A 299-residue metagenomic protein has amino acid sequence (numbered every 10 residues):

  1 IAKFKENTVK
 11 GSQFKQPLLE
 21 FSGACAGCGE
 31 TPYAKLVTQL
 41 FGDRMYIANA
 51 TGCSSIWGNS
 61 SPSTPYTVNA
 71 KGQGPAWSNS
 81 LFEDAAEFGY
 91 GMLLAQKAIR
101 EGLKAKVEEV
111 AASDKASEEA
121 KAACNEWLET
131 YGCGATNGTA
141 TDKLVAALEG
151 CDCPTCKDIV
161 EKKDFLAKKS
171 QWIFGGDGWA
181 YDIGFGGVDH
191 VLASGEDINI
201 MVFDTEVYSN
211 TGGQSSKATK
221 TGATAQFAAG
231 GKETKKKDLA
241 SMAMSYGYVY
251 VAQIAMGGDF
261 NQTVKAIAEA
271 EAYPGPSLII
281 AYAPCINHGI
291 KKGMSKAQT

Functional and structural regions predicted by a protein language model:
I1-K10, Q73: Non-heme iron-sulfur electron-transfer modules
V9-A24, S80-L94, A98-K115, F165-A167 (+1 more regions): Conserved thiamine diphosphate
C25-C28, I279: Short cysteine clusters
E30-L36, L40-Y46, I56-P65, E149-Q214 (+2 more regions): Thiamine diphosphate
N59-K97, V202-V207, Q214, C285-I286 (+1 more regions): Mobile "lid/hinge" segments at catalytic clefts and subdomain interfaces of large enzymes
P62-A76, G257-T299: Glycine/aspartate-rich loop-and-adjacent alpha/beta segment that forms the canonical ThDP
L81-P154, D158: N-terminal leader/propeptide and maturation segments of large enzyme subunits in energy/redox metabolism and hydrolases
N210-A223, M242: Active-site-proximal loop->helix
